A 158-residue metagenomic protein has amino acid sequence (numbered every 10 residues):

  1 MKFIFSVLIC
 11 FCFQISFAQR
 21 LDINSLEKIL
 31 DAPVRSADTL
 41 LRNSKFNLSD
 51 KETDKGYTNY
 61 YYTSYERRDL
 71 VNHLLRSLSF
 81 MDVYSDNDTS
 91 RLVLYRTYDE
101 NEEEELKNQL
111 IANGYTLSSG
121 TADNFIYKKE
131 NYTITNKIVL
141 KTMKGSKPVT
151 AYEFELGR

Functional and structural regions predicted by a protein language model:
M1-D22: Bacterial Sec-dependent N-terminal signal peptides
Q19-F80: N-terminal leader/targeting segments
K51, S79-V83, K137-T142: Short amphipathic beta-strand and strand-loop transition segments with alternating hydrophobic
E52-T53, Y61-E66, L110, T121-D123 (+1 more regions): A mature extracytoplasmic/lumenal domain signature
D54-Y57, Y84, F154-R158: Exposed acidic/polar residues on beta-strands and adjacent loops within beta-sheet cores, strongest in beta-propeller
H73-I126: Long, charged/polar, surface-exposed segments that mediate recognition or autoinhibition
Y127-P148: Short, exposed beta-strand-loop hairpins at the edges of beta-sheets in extracellular/periplasmic proteins
K144-R158: Short, low-complexity, Pro/Ser/Thr/Gly-rich segments in the mature regions of secreted, periplasmic
